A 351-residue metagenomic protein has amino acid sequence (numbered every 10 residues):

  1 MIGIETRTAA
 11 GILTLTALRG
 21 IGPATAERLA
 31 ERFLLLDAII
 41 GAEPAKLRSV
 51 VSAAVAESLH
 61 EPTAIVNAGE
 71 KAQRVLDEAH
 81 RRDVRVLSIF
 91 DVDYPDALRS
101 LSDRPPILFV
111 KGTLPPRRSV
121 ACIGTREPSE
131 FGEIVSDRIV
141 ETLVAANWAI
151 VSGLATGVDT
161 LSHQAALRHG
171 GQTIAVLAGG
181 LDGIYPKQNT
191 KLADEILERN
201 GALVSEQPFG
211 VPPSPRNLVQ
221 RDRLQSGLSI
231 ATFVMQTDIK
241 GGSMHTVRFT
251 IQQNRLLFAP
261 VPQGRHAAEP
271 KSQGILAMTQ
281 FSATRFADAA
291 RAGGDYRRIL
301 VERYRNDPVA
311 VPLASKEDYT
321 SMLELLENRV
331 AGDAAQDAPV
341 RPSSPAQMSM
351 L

Functional and structural regions predicted by a protein language model:
M1-F90: Short, small/acidic-rich helices and loops at N termini and domain boundaries of DNA replication/processing enzymes
M1-T8, S88-L351: Glycine-biased, small-residue-rich flexible motifs in mid-sequence functional cores and linkers
